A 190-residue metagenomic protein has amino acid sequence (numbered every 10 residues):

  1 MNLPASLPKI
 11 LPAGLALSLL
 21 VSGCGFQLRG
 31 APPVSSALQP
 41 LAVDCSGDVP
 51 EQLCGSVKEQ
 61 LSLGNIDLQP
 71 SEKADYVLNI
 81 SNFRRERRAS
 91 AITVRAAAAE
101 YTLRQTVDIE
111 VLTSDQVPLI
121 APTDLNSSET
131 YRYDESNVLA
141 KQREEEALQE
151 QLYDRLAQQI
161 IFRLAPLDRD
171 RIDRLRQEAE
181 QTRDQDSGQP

Functional and structural regions predicted by a protein language model:
M1-A13: Bacterial N-terminal signal peptides that target proteins for export
L20-G23: C-terminal motif of bacterial Sec signal peptides marking the signal peptidase cleavage site
G25-L28: Bacterial signal peptide processing site
S36, P40-R84: N-terminal segment of the mature soluble domain
S46, P50, C54, E100-R104 (+1 more regions): Solvent-exposed, acidic/flexible segments
L61-N65, V111, D115, E135 (+1 more regions): Sec/Tat-exported extracytoplasmic proteins
N79-D124, S128-E146: Surface-exposed short loop/turn segments
L139-P190: C-terminal/domain-edge helix-coil "capping" segments
